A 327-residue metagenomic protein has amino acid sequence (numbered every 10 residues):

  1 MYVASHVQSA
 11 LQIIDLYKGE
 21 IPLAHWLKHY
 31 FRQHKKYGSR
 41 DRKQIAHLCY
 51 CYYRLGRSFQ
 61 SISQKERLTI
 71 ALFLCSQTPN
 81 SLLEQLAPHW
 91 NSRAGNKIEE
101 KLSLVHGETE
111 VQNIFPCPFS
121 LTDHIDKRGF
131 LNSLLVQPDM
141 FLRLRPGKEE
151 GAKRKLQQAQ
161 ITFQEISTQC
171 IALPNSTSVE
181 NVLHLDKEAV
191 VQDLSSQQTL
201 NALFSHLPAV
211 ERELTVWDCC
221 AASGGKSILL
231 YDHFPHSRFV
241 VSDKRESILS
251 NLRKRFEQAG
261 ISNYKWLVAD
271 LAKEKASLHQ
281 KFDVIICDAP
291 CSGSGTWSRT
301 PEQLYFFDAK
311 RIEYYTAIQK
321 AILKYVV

Functional and structural regions predicted by a protein language model:
M1-V327: S-adenosylmethionine
